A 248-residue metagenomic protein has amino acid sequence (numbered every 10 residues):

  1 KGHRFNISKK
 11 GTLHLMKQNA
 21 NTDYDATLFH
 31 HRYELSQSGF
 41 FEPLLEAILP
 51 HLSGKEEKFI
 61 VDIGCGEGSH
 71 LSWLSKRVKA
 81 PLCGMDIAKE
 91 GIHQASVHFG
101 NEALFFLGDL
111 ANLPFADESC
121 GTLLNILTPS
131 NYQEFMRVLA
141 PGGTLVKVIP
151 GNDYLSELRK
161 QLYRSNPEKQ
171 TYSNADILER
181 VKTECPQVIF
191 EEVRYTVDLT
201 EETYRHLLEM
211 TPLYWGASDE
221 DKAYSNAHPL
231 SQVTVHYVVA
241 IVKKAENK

Functional and structural regions predicted by a protein language model:
K1-T22: N-terminal auxiliary segments of SAM/dcSAM-dependent transferases
T22-P43: Class I SAM-dependent methyltransferase Rossmann-like catalytic core, especially the SAM/SAH-binding loop
E56-G66: Conserved class I S-adenosyl-L-methionine
E67-V78: Conserved SAM-binding loop of SAM-dependent methyltransferases across substrates and taxa, primarily the Class I
A88-E90: Conserved SAM/SAH-binding beta-strand->alpha-helix loop
N101-L113: Conserved SAM-binding strand-loop segment of SAM-dependent methyltransferases
G143-P150: Conserved beta-strand signature within the Rossmann-like core of class I S-adenosyl-L-methionine
E191-K248: Conserved Class I S-adenosyl-L-methionine
